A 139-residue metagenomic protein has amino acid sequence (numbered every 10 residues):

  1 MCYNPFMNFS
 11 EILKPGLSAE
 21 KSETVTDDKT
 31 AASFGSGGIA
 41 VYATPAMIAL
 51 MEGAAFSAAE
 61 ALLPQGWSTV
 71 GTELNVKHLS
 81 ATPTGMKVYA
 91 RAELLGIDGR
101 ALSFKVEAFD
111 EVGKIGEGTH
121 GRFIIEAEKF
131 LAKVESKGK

Functional and structural regions predicted by a protein language model:
N8-Y42: Catalytic strand-loop segment that frames the active site of acyl-thioester-processing enzymes
K14-E20, E73, K87-Y89, A101-S103 (+1 more regions): Intrinsic-disorder/low-complexity, polar/charged segments enriched in Ser/Thr/Lys/Arg/Asp/Glu/Gln
T24, E107, H120-G121: Residue-level structural signal for beta-strand termini and adjacent loop
A43-M47: A short mixed-secondary-structure module that forms the rim of ligand-binding clefts
F56-Y89: Hydrophobic beta-strand-centered segment that forms part of the acyl-chain substrate-binding groove
V76-E111: Hydrophobic beta-sheet segments that form the core/acyl-binding groove of ACP/CoA-dependent acyl-chain-processing
G116, G121-K139: C-terminal output/interaction extensions
